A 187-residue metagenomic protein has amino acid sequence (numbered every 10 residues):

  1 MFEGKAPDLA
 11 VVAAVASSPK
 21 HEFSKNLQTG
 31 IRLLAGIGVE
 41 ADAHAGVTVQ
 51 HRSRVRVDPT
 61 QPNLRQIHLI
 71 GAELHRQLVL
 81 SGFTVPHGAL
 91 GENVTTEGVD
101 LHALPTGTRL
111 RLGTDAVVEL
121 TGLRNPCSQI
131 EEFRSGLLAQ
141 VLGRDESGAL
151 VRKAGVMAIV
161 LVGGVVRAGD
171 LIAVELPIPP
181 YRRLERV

Functional and structural regions predicted by a protein language model:
M1-V187: Metal-cofactor-dependent catalytic cores
